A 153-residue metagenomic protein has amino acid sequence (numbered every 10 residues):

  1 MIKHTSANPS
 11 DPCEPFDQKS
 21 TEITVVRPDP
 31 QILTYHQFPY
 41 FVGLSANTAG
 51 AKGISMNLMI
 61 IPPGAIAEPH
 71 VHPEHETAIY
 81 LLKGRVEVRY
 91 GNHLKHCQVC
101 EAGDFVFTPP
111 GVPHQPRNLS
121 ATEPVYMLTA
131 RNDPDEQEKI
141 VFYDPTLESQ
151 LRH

Functional and structural regions predicted by a protein language model:
M1-G53, E68, F142-H153: A short, N-terminal "cap"/entry segment at the start of jelly-roll beta-barrel domains of the cupin/DSBH fold
D11, Q115-H153: Double-stranded beta-helix
Y40, M56-I60, A78, C97 (+2 more regions): Conserved hydrophobic/aromatic beta-strand scaffold that supports enzyme active sites
V42-L44, N57-P73: Conserved short histidine dyad/triad with adjacent acidic residue
A49, E74, H93, A121-T122: Short strand-connecting beta-turns/loops that link adjacent beta-strands
A49-K52, I61-I66, R85-E87, E136: Short, charged/polar surface micro-motifs in flexible loops or helix N-caps
I61-P62, Y90, C100-S120, R131-N132: Conserved metal-binding segment of the jelly-roll/cupin
I66, H75-A102: A short beta-strand-loop-beta hairpin characteristic of the jelly-roll/cupin
